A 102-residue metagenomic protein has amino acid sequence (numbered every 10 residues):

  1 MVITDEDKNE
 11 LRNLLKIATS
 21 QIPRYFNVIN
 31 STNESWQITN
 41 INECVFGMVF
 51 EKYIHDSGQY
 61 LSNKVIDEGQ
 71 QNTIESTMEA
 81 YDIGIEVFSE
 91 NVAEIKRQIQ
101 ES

Functional and structural regions predicted by a protein language model:
M1-N33: Short terminal alpha-helical segments
I3-E6, E10, Q37-F46, T73 (+1 more regions): Non-transmembrane, amphipathic alpha-helical segments
D5-D7, N33, D56, D67 (+1 more regions): Acidic-enriched, low-complexity/disordered segments with a strong bias for Aspartate over Glutamate
L11-L15, L61, M78: Generic detector of leucine side chains in alpha-helical contexts
S20-V65: Amphipathic alpha-helical interaction modules
Q70-S102: Amphipathic alpha-helical binding modules
